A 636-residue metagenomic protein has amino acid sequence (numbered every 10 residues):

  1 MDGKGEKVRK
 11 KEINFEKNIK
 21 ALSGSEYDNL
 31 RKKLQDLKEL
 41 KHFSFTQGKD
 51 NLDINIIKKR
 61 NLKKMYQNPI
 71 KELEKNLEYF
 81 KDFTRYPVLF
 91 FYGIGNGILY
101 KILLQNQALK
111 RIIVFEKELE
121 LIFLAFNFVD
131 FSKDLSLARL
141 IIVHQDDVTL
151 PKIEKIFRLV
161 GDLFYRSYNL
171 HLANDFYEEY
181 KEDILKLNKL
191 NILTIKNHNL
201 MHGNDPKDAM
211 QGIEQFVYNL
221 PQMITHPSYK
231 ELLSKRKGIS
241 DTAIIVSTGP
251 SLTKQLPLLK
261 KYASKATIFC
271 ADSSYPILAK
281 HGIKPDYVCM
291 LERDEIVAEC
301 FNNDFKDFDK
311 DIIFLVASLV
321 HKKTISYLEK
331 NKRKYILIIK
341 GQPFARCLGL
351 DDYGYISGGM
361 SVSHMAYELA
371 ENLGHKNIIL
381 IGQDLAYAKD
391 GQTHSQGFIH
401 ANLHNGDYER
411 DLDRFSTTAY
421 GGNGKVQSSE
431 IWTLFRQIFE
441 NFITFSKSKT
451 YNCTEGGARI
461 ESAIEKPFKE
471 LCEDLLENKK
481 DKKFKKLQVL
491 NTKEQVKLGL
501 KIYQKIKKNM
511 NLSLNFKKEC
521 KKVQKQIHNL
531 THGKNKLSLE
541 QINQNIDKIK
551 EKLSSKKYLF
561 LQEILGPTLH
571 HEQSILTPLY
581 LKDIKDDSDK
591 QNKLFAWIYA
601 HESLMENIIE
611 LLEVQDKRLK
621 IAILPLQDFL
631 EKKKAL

Functional and structural regions predicted by a protein language model:
G3-V88, N96-I102, A209-L233: Class I S-adenosylmethionine
V88-V143: SAM cofactor-binding core of SAM-dependent methyltransferases, primarily the Rossmann-like beta-alpha-beta module
E116, S274-Y275, G282-E292, A370-H394: Glycine-rich phosphate/pyrophosphate-binding loops and their adjacent beta-strand/loop elements at enzyme active sites
I122-D205, A279-M365, L369-L373, P578-L636: Acidic/Gly/His-enriched mid-domain segments of enzyme catalytic cores or analogous surface patches that mediate
F131-L135, L291-D294, N302-K310, S395-R414 (+1 more regions): Acidic, Ser/Thr-rich peripheral helices and adjacent loops at domain boundaries
L190-D241, L252: Aromatic- and Gly/Pro-rich donor/ligand-binding loops that form nucleotide- or phosphate-bearing donor binding pockets
Y408-G457: Polyanion-binding loop/helix "lid" in catalytic or ligand-binding cores
F445-L636: Long, compositionally biased charged/polar accessory segments in the mid-to-C-terminal portions of proteins
